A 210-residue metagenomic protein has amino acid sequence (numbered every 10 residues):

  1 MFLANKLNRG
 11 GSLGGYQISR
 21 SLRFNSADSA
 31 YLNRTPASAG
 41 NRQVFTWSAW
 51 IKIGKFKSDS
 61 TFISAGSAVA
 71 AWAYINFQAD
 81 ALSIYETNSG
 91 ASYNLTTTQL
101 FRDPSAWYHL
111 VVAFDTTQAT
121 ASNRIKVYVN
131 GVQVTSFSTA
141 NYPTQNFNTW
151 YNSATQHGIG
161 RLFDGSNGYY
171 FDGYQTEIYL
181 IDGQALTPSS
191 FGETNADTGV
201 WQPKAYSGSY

Functional and structural regions predicted by a protein language model:
F2-A4, N8-L186, A196-Y210: Extracellular glycan-associated modules
S189-G192: Short, surface-exposed terminal/edge motifs of secreted or surface/virion proteins that either
